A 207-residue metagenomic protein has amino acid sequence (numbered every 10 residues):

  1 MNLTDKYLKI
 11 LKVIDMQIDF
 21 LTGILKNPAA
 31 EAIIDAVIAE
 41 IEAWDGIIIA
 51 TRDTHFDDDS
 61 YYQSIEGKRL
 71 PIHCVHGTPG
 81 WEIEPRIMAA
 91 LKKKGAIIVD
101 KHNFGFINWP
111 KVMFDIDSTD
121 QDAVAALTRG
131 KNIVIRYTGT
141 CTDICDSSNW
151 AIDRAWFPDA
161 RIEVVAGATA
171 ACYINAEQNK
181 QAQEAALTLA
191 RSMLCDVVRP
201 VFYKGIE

Functional and structural regions predicted by a protein language model:
N2-K12, A36-G46, P71-E207: Active-site-adjacent betaalpha module
M16-G23: Short acidic, Gly/Ser-rich segments with clustered Asp/Glu that frequently serve as metal-coordination loops in enzyme
Q17, T54-H55, C141, T169: Catalytic metal-binding/acid-base residues of hydrolase active sites
F20, D57-D58, A171-C172: Feature marks short, surface-exposed loop/turn motifs that line or immediately flank catalytic pockets and channel
G23-E31, K68-C74: Short glycine-enriched, charge-decorated loop/helix-capping segments at active-site entrances that position
I41-D58: Von Willebrand factor
D59-S64: Metal-dependent catalytic neighborhoods of phosphoester/phosphodiester hydrolases
